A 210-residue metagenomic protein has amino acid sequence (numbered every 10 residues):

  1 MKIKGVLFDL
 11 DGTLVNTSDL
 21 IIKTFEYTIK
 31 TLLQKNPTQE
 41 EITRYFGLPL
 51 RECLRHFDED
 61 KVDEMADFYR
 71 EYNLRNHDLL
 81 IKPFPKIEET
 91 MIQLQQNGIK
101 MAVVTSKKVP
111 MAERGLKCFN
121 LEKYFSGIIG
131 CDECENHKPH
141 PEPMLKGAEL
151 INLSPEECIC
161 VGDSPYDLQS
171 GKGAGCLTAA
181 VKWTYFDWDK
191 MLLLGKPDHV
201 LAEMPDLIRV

Functional and structural regions predicted by a protein language model:
K2-E89, Q93, N97: N-terminal helical cap/lid subdomain that shapes the substrate entry/recognition surface in HAD-like hydrolases
G5, K138-L168: Conserved Lys-Pro-Asp/Glu-containing loop-to-beta segment of HAD-superfamily phosphomonoesterases, centered on
F25, I87-L116, F125: Substrate-recognition element of Asp-dependent hydrolases with the DxDx(T/V) motif
K35, E122-S126, S154: Conserved H-loop
S106, K182-Y185, E203-M204: Short secondary-structure boundary segments
F119-C131, K190-V210: Structural recognition of alpha->loop->beta junctions
I159-H199: Acidic, Mg2+-coordinating phosphoryl-transfer loop and its flanking beta/alpha structural elements, shared across
